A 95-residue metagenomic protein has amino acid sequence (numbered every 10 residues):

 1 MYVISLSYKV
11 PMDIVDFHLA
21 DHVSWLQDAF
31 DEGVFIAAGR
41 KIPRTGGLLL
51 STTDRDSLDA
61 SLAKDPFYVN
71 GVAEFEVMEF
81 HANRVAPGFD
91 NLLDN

Functional and structural regions predicted by a protein language model:
M1-N95: Conserved, structured core segments of small domains
